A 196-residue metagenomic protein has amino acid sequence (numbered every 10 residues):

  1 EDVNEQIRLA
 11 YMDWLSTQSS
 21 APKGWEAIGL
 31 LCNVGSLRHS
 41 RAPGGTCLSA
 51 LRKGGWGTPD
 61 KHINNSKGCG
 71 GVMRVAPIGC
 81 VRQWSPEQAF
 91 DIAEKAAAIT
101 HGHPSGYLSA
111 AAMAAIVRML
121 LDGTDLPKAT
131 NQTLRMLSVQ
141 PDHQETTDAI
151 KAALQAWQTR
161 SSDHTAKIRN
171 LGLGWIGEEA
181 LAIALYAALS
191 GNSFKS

Functional and structural regions predicted by a protein language model:
E1-S196: Structured, active/binding-site neighborhoods that engage oxygen-rich ligands
